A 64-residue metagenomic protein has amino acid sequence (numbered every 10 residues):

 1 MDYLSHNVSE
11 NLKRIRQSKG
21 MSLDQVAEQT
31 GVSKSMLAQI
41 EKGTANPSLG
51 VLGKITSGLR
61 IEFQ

Functional and structural regions predicted by a protein language model:
M1-S18: A short, Lys/Arg-rich alpha-helix, primarily the initiator
E10, L49-L52: Short alpha-helical elements of helix-turn-helix
R16, G31-S33, N46: Intrinsically disordered, low-complexity segments
R16, V26, V51-L59, Q64: Hydrophobic micro-packing sites on short alpha-helices
G20-A38: Short alpha-helical DNA-recognition segment
D24, S35-M36, A45, G50 (+1 more regions): Key DNA-contact positions within bacterial/archaeal DNA-binding proteins
